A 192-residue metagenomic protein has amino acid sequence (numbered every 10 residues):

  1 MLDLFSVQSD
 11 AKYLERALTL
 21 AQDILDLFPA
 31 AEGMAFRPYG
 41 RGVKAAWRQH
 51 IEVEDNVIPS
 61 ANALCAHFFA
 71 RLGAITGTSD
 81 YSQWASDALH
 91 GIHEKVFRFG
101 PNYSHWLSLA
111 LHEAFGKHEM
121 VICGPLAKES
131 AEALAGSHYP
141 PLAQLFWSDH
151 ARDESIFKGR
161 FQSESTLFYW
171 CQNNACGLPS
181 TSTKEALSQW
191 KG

Functional and structural regions predicted by a protein language model:
M1-G192: Glycan-recognition and catalytic cores of secretory/periplasmic carbohydrate-active enzymes
